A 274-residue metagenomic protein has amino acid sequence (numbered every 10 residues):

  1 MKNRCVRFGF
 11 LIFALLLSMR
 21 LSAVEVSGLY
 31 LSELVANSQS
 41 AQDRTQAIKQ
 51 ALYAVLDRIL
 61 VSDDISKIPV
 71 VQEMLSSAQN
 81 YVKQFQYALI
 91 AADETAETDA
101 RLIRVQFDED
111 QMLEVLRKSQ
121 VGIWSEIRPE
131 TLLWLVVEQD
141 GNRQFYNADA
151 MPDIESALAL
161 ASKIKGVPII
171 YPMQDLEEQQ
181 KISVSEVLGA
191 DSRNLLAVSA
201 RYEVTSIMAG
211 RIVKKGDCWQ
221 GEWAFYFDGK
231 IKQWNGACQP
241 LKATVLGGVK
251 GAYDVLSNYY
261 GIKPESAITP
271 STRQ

Functional and structural regions predicted by a protein language model:
M1-F10: Bacterial N-terminal signal peptides that target proteins for export
S18-R20: N-terminal signal peptide c-region/cleavage motif recognized by signal peptidases
S27-E33, R104, E109-Q111, V198-Y253: Amphipathic beta-strand/beta-sheet edge segments enriched in Tyr/Trp
Y30-M74, K83-I90, R101: N-terminal Sec/ER secretory leader and immediately downstream segment of secreted/extracellular precursors
Q46-V61, F107, L113-I127, E155 (+2 more regions): C-terminal/domain-edge helix-coil "capping" segments
I48-M74, P129-L188: N-terminal segment of the mature soluble domain
I68-L133, N147-A148: Signal peptide-directed extracytoplasmic domains
Y81-A91, L135-V136, Y171, V187-E222: A short, hydrophobic beta-strand-centered structural micro-motif
